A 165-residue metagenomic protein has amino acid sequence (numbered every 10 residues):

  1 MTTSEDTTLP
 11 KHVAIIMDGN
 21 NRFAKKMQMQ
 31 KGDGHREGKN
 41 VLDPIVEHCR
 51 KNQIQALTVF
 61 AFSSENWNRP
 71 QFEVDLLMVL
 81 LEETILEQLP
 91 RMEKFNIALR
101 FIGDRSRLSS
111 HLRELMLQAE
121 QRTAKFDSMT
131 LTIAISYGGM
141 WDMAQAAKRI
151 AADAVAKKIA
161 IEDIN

Functional and structural regions predicted by a protein language model:
M1-N165: Flexible, compositionally biased loop and terminal segments
